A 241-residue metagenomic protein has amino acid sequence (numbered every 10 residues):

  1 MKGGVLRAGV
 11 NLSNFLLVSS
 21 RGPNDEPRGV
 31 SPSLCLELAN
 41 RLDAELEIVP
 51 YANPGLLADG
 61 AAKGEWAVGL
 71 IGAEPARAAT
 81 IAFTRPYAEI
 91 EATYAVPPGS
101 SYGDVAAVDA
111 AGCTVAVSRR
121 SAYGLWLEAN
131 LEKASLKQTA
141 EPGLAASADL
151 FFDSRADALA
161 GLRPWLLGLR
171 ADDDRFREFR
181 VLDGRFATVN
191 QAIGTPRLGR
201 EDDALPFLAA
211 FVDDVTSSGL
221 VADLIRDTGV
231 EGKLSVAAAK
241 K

Functional and structural regions predicted by a protein language model:
M1-G72, R77, V215-S218, D227: Extracytoplasmic small-molecule ligand-binding "clamshell" domains of the periplasmic binding protein/Venus flytrap
G4-L12, R28, A106-Y123, A134-Q138: Short loop->beta-strand "edge-of-pocket" segments that line small-molecule binding or catalytic clefts across diverse
L12, A88-V96, R163, A171-D213 (+1 more regions): Periplasmic-binding protein-like
E26-R41, G99-S100, A106-T114, S121-A122 (+1 more regions): Extended ligand-binding regions for polar small-molecule ligands
E37-R41, V49-V68, A82, A106-A107 (+2 more regions): Short helices/loops that flank or line small-molecule/ion binding pockets
E47-P50, K137-T139, L182: General small-molecule cofactor/ligand-binding pocket signal
G55, I71-T80, W126-A129, D153 (+1 more regions): A ligand-binding cleft/hinge motif common to bilobed small-molecule-binding domains
A122-P142, R177-E178, V212-K241: Ligand-binding clefts/hinges and TM-proximal coupling segments of bilobed small-molecule sensing domains
